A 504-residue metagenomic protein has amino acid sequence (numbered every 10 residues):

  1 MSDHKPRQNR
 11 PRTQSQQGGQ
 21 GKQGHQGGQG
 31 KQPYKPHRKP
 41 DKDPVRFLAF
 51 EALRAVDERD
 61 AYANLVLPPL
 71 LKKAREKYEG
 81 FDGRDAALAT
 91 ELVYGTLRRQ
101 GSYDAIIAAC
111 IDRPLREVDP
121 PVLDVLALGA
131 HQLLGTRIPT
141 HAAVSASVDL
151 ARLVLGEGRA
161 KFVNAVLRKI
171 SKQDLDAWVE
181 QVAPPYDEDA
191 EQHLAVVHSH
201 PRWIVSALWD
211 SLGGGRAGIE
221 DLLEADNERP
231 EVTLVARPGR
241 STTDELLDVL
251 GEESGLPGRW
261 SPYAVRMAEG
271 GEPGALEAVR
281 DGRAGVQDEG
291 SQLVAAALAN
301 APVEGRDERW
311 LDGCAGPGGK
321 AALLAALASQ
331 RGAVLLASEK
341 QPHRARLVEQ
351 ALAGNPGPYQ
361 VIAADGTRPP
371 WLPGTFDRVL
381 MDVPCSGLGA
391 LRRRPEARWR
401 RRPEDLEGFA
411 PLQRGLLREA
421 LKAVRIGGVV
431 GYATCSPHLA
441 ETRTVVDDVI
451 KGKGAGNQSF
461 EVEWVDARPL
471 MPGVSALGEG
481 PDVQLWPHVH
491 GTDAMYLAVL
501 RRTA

Functional and structural regions predicted by a protein language model:
M1-A504: S-adenosylmethionine
